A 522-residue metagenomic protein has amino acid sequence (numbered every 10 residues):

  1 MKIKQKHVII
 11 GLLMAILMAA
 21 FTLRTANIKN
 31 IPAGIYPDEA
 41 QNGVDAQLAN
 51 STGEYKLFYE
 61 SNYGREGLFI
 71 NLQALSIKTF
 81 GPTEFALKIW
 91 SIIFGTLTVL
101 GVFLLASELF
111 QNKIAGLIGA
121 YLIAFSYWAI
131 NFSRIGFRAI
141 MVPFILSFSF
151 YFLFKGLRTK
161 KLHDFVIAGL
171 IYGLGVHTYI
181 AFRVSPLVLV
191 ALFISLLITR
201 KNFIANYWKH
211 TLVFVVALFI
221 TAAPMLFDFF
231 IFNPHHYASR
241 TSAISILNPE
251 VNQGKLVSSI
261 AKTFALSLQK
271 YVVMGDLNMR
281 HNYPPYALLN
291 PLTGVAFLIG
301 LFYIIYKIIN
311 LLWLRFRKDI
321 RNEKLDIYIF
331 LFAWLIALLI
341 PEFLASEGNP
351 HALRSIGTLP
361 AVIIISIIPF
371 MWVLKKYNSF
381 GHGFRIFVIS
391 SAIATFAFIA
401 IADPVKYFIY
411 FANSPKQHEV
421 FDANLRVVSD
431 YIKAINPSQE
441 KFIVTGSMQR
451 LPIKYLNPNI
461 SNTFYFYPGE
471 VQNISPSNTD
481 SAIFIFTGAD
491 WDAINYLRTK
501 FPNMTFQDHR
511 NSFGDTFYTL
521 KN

Functional and structural regions predicted by a protein language model:
I3-V8, E108, K113-I114, T159-K161 (+2 more regions): Membrane-interface helix-loop-helix junctions at transmembrane boundaries of multi-pass membrane enzymes, predominantly
N42-N50, T79, G156, L174 (+6 more regions): Transmembrane-lumen/periplasm boundary regions of multi-pass, lipid-linked membrane glycan transferases
I89-F110, S147-F148, F152, I299-Y306: Transmembrane-helix motifs of polytopic, lipid-linked glycan transferases
F132-S133, V184, K324-Y377: Hydrophobic/aromatic-rich transmembrane helices and adjacent perimembrane loops
R134-A139: Short acidic/glycine- and proline-prone juxtamembrane loop motifs at membrane-interface regions of multi-pass membrane
S147-F165, G175: Membrane-interface transmembrane helices that cradle and orient dolichyl/undecaprenyl
T293, G383-P437, V444-E470, S512-G514: Membrane-proximal, lumen/periplasm-facing interface regions of secretory-pathway glyco- and lipid-modifying enzymes
E470-N522: Aromatic/acidic, Gly/Pro-rich catalytic loop(s) in extracytoplasmic/lumenal soluble domains of multi-pass membrane
